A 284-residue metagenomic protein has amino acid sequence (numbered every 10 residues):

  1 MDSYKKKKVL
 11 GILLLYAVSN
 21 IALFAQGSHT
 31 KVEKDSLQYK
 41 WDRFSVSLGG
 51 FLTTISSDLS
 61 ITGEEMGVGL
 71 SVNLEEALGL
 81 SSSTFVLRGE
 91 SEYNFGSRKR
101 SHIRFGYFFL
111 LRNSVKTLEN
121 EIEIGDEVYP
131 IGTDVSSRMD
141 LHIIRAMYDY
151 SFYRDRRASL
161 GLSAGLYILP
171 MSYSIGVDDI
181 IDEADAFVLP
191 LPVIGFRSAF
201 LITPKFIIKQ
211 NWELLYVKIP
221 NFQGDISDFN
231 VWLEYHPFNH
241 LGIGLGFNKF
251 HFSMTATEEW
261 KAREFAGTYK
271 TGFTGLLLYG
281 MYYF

Functional and structural regions predicted by a protein language model:
M1-D42: Cleavable N-terminal export/targeting peptides
Q26-F109, G275-F284: Short glycine/proline- and aromatic-enriched beta-strand/turn motifs that initiate or cap beta-hairpins
D42-F44, S83-L87, D140-I144, A158 (+3 more regions): Residues that define the transmembrane beta-barrel architecture of outer-membrane proteins
L48-G50, G89-Y93, A146-Y150, A164-L166 (+4 more regions): Residues on the lipid-exposed face of transmembrane beta-strands in outer-membrane beta-barrel proteins
G49-T53, G106-L110, S151, G165-L169 (+3 more regions): Outer-membrane beta-barrel pore domains and translocons
S56-T84, F109-L141, L169-F187, V217-N221 (+1 more regions): Extracellular/periplasm-exposed beta-strand and loop segments of Gram-negative cell-envelope proteins, dominated by
R98-I103, R156-A158, P204-I208, N239-I243: Repeated loop/turn-to-beta-strand initiation elements of outer-membrane beta-barrel proteins
Y167-H240, K249-S253, F284: Outer-membrane beta-barrel transmembrane domain signature
